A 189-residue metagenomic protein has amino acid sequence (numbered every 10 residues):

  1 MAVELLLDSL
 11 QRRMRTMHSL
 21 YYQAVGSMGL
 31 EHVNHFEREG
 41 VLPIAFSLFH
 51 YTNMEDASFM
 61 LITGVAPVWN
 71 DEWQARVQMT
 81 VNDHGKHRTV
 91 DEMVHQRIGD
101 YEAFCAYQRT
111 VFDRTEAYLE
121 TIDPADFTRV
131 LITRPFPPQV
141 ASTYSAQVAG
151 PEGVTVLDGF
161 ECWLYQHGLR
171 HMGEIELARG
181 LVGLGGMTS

Functional and structural regions predicted by a protein language model:
M1-R13: Extreme N-terminal tail/first-helix region
M1-V3, A106-T121: Long, acidic, intrinsically disordered low-complexity segments
Q11, R15, Y22, V33-R88 (+3 more regions): Short, contiguous alpha-helical
M28-G29: Membrane-proximal, proline-rich intrinsically disordered regions
V94-Y107: A short, structured beta-strand-centered segment in the mid-to-C-terminal lobe of catalytic cores from group-transfer
E120-R129: Proline-centered turn/helix-capping motifs that create local helix->coil transitions or kinks
